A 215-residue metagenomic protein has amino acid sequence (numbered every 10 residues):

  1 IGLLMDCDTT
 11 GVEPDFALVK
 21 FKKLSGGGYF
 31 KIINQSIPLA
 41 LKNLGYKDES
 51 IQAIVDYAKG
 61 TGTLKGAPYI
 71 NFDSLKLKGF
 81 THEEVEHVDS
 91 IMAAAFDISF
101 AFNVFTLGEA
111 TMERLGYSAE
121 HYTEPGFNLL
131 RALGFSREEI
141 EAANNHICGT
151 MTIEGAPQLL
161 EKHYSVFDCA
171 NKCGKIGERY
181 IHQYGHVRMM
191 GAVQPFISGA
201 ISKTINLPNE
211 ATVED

Functional and structural regions predicted by a protein language model:
I1-D215: Long, C-terminal-biased catalytic regions of enzyme "large/alpha" subunits
